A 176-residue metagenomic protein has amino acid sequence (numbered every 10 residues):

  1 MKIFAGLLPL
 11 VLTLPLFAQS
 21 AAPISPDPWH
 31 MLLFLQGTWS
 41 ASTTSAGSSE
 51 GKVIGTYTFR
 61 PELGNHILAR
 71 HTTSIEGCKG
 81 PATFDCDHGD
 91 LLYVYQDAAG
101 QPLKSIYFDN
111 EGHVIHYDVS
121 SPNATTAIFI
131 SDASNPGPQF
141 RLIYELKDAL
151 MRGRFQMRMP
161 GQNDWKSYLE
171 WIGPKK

Functional and structural regions predicted by a protein language model:
A5-P15: Bacterial N-terminal signal peptides
Q19-K176: Hydrophobic small-molecule pocket/channel-lining residues, especially in calycin-type beta-barrels
